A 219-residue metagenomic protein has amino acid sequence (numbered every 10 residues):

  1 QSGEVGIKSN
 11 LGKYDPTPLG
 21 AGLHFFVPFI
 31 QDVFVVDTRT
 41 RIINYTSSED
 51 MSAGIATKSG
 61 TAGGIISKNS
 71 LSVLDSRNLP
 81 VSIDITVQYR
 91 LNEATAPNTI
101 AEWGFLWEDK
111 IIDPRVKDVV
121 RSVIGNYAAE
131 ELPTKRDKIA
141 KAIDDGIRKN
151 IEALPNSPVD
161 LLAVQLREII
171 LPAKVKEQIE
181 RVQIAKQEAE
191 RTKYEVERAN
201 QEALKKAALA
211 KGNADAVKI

Functional and structural regions predicted by a protein language model:
S2-R115, V119: Hydrophobic membrane-anchoring helix/hairpin
I42-S47, V119-A128, E197-L204: Low-complexity, flexible helical/coil segments
D50-T57, E130-D137, L209-A214: A general structural signal for short secondary-structure boundary/capping elements
I66-S67, V73-T95, E108-V175: Amphipathic, coiled-coil-like alpha-helical scaffolding segments used for oligomerization/assembly
E102, L106, A129-D137, A189 (+2 more regions): Active-site oxyanion-binding pockets that recognize sulfate/phosphate
I169-I219: Long, charge-rich amphipathic alpha-helical coiled-coil "stalk/tentacle" segments that mediate oligomerization
